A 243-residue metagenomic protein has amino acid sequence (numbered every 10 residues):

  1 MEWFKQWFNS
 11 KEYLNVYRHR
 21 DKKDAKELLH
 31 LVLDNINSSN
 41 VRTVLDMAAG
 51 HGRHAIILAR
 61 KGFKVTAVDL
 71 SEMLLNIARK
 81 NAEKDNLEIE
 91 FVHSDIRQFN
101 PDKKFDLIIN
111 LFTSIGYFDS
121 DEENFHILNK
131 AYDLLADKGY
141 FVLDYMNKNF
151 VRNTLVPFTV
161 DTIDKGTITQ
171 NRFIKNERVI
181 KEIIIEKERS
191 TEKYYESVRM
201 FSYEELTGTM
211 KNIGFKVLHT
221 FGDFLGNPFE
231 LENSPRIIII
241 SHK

Functional and structural regions predicted by a protein language model:
M1-S39: Conserved class I S-adenosyl-L-methionine
V41-A48: Conserved class I S-adenosyl-L-methionine
T43, R53-Q98: Class I SAM-dependent methyltransferase SAM/SAH-binding core
Q98-L107: A short acidic, Gly/Pro-enriched loop at the edge of an enzyme's catalytic core that lines a small-molecule cofactor
D106-E122: A short SAM/SAH-binding and catalytic strip from SAM-dependent methyltransferases
F125-D137: A short glycine-rich, Lys/Arg-flanked "PGG" loop and its adjoining helix->strand segment in the class I
V142-T209: SAM-dependent methyltransferase
E205-K243: C-terminal lobe and adjacent flexible extensions of AdoMet/dcAdoMet transferase-like proteins
